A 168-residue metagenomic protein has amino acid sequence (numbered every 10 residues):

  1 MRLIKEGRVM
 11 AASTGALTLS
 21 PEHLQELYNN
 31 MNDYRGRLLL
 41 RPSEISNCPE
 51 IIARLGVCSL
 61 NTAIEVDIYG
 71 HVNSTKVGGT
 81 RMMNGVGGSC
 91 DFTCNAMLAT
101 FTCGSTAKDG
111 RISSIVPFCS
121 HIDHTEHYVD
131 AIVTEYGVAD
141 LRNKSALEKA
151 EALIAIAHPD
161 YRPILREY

Functional and structural regions predicted by a protein language model:
R2-Y168: Conserved phosphate- and dinucleotide-binding cores of soluble alpha/beta proteins, encompassing both enzyme active
